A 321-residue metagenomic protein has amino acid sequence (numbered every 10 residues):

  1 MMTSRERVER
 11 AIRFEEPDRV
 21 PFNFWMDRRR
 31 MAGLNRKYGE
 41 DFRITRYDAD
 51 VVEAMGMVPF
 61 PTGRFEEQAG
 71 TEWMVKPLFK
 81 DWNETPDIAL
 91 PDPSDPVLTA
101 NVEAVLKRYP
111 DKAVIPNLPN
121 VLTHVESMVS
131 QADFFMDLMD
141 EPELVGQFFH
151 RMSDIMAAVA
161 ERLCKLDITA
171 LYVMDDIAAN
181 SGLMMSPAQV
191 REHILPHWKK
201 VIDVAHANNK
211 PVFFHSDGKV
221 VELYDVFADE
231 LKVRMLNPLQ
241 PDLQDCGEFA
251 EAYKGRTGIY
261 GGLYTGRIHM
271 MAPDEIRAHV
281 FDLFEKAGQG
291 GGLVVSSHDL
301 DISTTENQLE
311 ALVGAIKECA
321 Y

Functional and structural regions predicted by a protein language model:
M1-R28, A32-R36, D87-Y321: Active-site loop segments of alpha/beta catalytic cores
L34-E40, F65-G70: Glycine-rich loop at the start of a catalytic domain that most often binds anionic cofactors/ligands
E40-P59, C164-L166: Catalytic domains of carbohydrate-active enzymes, especially glycoside hydrolases
M57-R64, L118-T123: Short, glycine/charge-rich beta-strand/loop segments that flank catalytic centers and engage negatively charged groups
Q68-W73, P119: Short, motif-level signal for alpha-helix interfacial/capping segments enriched in acidic residues and aromatics/proline
K76-T85: Short, basic/glycine-rich phosphate-binding loops at helix/coil junctions that contact nucleotide phosphates
